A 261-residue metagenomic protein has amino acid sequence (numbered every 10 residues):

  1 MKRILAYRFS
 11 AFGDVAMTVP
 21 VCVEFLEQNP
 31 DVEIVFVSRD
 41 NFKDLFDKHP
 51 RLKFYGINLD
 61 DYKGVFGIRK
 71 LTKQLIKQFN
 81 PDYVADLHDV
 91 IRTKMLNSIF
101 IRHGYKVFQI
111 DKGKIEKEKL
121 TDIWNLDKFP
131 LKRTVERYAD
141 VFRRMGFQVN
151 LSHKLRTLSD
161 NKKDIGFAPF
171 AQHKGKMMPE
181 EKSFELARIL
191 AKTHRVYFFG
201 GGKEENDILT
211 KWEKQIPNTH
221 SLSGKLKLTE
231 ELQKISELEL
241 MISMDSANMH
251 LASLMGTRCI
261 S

Functional and structural regions predicted by a protein language model:
M1-S261: Catalytic machinery of carbohydrate-active enzymes, primarily nucleotide-sugar-dependent glycosyltransferases
